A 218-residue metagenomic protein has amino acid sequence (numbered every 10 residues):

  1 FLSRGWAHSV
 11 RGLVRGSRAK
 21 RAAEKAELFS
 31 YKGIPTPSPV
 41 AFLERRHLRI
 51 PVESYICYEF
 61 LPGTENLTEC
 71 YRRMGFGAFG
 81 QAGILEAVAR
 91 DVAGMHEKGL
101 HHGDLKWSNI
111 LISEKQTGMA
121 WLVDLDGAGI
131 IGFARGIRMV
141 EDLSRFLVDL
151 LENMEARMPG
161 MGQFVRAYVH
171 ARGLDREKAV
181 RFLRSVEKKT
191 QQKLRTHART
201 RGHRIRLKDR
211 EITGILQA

Functional and structural regions predicted by a protein language model:
F1-L67, A87-K98, H102, V186-K188 (+1 more regions): Conserved ATP-binding subdomain of kinase catalytic cores across diverse folds
S3, G16-A23, Y168-A218: Nucleotide/phosphate-binding site architecture used for ATP/NTP-dependent chemistry
F60, I112-E114: Conserved hydrophobic "DFG−1" position in protein kinase catalytic cores
P62, W107, G127: Short, glycine/acidic-enriched loop or turn micro-motifs at the edges of active sites
N66-F76: AlphaC helix of the protein kinase catalytic domain
Q81-L85: Short alpha-helical scaffold element within the canonical Hanks-type protein kinase domain
L105-I112: Hydrophobic residue at the +6 position relative to the catalytic HRD Asp in the kinase catalytic loop
W121-Q191: C-lobe/activation-segment region of protein kinase-like
